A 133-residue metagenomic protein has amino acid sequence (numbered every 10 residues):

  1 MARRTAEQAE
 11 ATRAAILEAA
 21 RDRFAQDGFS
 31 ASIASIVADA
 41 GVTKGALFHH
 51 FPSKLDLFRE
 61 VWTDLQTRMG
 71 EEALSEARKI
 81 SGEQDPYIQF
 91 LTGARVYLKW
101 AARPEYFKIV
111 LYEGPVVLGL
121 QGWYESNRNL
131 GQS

Functional and structural regions predicted by a protein language model:
M1-V42, L55-R59: Basic, helix-initiating cap at the start of DNA-binding domains
A9, L17, W62, Q66 (+2 more regions): Amphipathic, non-transmembrane alpha-helical scaffold segments
G45: Key DNA-contact positions within bacterial/archaeal DNA-binding proteins
F51, R59-R68, E72: Alpha-helical DNA-contacting segments of helix-turn-helix folds
E60, L74-R103: Hydrophobic alpha-helical connector segments
T92, L98-S133: Short secondary-structure transition hinges
